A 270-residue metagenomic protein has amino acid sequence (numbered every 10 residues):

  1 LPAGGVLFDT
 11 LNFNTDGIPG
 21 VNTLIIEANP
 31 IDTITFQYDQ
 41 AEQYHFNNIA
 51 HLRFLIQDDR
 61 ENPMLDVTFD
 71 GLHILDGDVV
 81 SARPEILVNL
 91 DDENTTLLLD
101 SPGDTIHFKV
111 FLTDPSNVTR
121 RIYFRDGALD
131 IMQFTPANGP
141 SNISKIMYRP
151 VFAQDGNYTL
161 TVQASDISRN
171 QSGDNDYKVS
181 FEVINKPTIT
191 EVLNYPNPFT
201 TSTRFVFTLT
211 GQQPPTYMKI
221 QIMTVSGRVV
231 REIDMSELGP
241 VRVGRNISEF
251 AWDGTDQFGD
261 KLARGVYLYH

Functional and structural regions predicted by a protein language model:
L1-K186: Extracellular/luminal regions of secreted and cell-surface proteins that mediate adhesion/ECM remodeling
G17, D92-N94, S168, F199 (+3 more regions): Short, acidic/polar linear motifs in exposed loop/turn regions
V21-I25, E85, N157-T161, R204 (+3 more regions): Short, conserved beta-strand segments of beta-strand-rich sandwich/propeller modules, principally
I86-D92, T203-G211, W252: Aromatic/hydrophobic beta-strand junction motif of beta-rich domains
F108-V110, V162, K219-Q221, W252 (+1 more regions): Generic short beta-strand
A153-T159, M235-H270: Short, surface-exposed loop/turn motifs with a glycine/proline- and acidic-biased composition
Y177-N185, V192, D260-H270: C-terminal tail/sorting-segment detector
S180-Y195, F199-S226, E232-S236, S248: Glycine-centered coil/turn sites that cap beta-strands in beta-rich domains
